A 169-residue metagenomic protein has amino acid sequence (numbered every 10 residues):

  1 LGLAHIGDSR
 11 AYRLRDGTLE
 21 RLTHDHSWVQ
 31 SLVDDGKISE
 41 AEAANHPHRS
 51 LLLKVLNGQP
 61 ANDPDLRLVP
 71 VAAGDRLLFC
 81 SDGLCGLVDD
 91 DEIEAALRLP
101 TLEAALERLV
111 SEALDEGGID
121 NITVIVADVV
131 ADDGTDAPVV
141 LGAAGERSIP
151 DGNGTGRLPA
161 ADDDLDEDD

Functional and structural regions predicted by a protein language model:
L1-L14, R21: Conserved catalytic micro-motifs used in adenylation/nucleotidyl-transfer and phosphoryl/amide- and methyl-transfer
L3-A4, T23, T135-V140: Amphipathic coiled-coil signal-relay and dimerization helices
H5-R10, L51-P60, P70-A96, V110-I122 (+1 more regions): Conserved beta-strand-loop-short alpha-helix elements that form and flank the Mn2+/Mg2+-coordinating active site
S9-A11, L19-E20, W28, C85: Short, surface-exposed beta-strand-loop junctions and turns on beta-sheet-rich folds
R15-T18, D90-I93, P138-V139, A144-E146: Short amphipathic alpha-helical segments
H24-A73, E146-I149: Conserved, helical-rich catalytic subdomain that frames metal- and/or nucleotide-binding sites in enzyme alpha/beta
L97-A105: Short, charged, surface-exposed loops that flank catalytic or proteolytic processing sites
D128-D169: Activation on terminal intrinsically disordered regulatory regions flanking enzyme cores
